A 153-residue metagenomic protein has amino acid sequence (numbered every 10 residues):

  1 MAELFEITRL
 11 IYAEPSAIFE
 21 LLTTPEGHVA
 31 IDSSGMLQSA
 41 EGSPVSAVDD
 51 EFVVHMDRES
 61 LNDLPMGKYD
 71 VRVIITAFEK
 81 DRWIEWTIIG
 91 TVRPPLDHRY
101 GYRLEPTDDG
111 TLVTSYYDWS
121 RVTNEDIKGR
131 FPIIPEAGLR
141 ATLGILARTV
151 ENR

Functional and structural regions predicted by a protein language model:
M1-V48: Hydrophobic ligand-binding cavity/cleft-lining segments
I18-L22, H28, F52, I75 (+3 more regions): Hydrophobic pocket/interface hotspot
S34, E59-L112, D118-S120, R148: Hydrophobic-ligand binding "helix-grip"
S46-R58: Short coil-to-beta transition motif at edge beta-strands of beta-rich domains
L112-R153: A conserved amphipathic terminal alpha-helix motif
